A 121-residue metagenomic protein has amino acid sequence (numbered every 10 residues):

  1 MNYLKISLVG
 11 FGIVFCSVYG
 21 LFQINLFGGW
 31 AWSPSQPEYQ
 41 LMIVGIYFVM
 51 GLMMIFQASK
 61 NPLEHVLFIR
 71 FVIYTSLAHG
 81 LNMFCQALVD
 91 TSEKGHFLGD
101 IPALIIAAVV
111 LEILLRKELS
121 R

Functional and structural regions predicted by a protein language model:
M1-I13: Cytosolic juxtamembrane helix and N-cap/initiation of the first transmembrane helix
K5, E64-V72: Membrane-interfacial loop-to-transmembrane alpha-helix junctions, especially the N-terminal start
S7-L8, A31-F48, H96: A loop-to-helix transmembrane entry motif
I13-L21, P37-S59, F71-L81: Core segments of alpha-helical transmembrane spans in multipass integral membrane proteins
I24-S35, A87-S92: Membrane-interface helix termini and inter-helical loops of multi-pass transporters
M53-E64, T91-I105: Juxtamembrane/interfacial segments around transmembrane helices
M54, I105-R121: Membrane-water interface at the C-terminal end of transmembrane alpha helices
L81-G99, R116-K117: Membrane-helix boundary connector in multi-pass membrane proteins
